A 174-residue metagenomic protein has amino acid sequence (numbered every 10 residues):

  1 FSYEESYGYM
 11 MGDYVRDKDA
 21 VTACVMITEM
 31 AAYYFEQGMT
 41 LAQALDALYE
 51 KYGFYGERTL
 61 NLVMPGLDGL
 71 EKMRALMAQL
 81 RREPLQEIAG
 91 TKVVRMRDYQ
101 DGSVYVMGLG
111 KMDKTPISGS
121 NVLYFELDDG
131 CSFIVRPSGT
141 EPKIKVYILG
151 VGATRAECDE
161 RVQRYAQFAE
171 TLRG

Functional and structural regions predicted by a protein language model:
F1-R136, K143-K145, T154-E160, A166-G174: Phosphate-binding and adjacent anionic-ligand microenvironments
L149: Active-site beta-strand/loop architecture of penicillin-binding DD-peptidases
